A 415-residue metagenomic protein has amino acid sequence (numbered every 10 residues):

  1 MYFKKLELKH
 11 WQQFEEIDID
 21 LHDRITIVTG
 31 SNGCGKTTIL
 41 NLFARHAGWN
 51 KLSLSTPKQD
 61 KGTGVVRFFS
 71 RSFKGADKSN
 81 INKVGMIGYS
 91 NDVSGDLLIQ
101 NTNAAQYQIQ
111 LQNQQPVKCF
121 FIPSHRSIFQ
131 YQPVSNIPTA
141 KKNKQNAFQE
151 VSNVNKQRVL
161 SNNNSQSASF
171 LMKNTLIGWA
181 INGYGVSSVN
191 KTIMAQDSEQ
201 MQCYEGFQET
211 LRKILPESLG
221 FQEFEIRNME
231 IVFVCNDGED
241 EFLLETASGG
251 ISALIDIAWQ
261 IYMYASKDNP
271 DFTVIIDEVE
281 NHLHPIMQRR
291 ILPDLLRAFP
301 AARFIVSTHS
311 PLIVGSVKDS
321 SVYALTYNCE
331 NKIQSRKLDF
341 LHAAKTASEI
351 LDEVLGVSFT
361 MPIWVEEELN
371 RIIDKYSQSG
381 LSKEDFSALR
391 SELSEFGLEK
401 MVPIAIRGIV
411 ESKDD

Functional and structural regions predicted by a protein language model:
M1-K173, R371-I373, L398-D415: P-loop NTPase switch/coupling surface
M1-P57, E225-W364: Switch/communication elements of ASCE P-loop NTPase nucleotide-binding domains
H22-I25, N113, H342-D415: Acidic, Mg2+-coordinating catalytic modules of nucleic-acid enzymes
F43, A47, I87, F207-L219 (+3 more regions): Hydrophobic, Leu/Ile/Phe/Ala-enriched alpha-helical segments that form helix-helix packing faces
R67-R71, E278-R289, K375-Q378: Short, mixed-charge aromatic SLiMs
E150-A247, W259-D268, E399: Extended helical coiled-coil dimerization/tether regions that scaffold and oligomerize large DNA-maintenance assemblies
D197-E205, I251, P362, S379 (+1 more regions): Generic detection of long, well-ordered alpha-helical segments
F207, L211, I291, T346-A347 (+1 more regions): Generic structural signal for hydrophobic residues
